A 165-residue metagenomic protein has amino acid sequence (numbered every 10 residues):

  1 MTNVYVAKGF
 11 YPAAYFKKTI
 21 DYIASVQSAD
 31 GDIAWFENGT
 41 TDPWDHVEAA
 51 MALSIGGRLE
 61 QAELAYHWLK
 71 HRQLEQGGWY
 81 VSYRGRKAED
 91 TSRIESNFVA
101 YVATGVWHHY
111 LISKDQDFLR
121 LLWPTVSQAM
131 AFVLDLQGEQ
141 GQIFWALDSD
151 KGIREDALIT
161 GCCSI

Functional and structural regions predicted by a protein language model:
M1-W44, I55-W79, V133: Low-complexity, Ser/Thr/Pro/Gly-enriched N-terminal "stalk/linker" regions
T2, T41-I55, A62-E63, I94-L111 (+1 more regions): Well-ordered alpha-helical segments within folded domains of soluble proteins
G9, L119, E155: Flexible, glycine- and charge-enriched loops at secondary-structure boundaries
D21, S28, D32-W35, V81-Y83 (+4 more regions): The feature captures the catalytic groove of carbohydrate-active enzymes
G57-S113, D117-M130, L134-D135: Helix-terminus loop motifs that line ligand-binding clefts
